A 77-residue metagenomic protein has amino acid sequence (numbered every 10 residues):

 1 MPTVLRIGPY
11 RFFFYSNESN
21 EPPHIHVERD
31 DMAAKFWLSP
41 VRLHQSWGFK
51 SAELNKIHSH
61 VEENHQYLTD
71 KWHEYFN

Functional and structural regions predicted by a protein language model:
M1-P9: Negatively charged, low-complexity tracts enriched in Asp/Glu with abundant Ser/Thr
V4, H26, E62-Q66: Alpha-helical interaction segments
R11-F13: Feature detects long, helix-prone N-terminal segments enriched in hydrophobes
Y15-F49: A short, structured beta-strand/loop element
F49-N77: C-terminal structural segments of small proteins and small subunits
